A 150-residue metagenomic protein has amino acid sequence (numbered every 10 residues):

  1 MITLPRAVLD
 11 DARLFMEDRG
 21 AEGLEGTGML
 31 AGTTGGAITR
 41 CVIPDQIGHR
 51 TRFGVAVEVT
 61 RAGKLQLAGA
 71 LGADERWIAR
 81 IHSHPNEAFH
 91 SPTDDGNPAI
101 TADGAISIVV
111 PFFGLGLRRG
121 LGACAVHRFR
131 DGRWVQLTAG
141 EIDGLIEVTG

Functional and structural regions predicted by a protein language model:
M1-W77, N86-G150: Conserved beta-strand-loop surface patch within small alpha/beta domains used for substrate/adaptor or ligand engagement
S83: Short, well-ordered beta-to-alpha junction loops that form the rim of enzyme active sites and present histidine/acidic
